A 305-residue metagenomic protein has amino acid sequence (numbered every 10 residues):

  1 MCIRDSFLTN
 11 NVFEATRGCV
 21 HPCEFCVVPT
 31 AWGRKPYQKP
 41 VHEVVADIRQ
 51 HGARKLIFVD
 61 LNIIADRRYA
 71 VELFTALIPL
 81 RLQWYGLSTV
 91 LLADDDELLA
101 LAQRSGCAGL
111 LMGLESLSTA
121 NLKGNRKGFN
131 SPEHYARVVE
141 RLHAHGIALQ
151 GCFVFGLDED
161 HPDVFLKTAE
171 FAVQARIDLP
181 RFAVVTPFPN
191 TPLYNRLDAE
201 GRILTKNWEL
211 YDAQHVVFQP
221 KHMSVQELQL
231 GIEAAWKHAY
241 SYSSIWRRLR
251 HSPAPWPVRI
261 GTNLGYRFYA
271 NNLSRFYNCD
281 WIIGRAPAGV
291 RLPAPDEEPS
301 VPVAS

Functional and structural regions predicted by a protein language model:
R4-Q150, L157, P162, K167-E170: Radical SAM [4Fe-4S] cluster-binding motif and immediate context
F7, C26, I177, L210-Y211 (+1 more regions): Short hydrophobic/aromatic segments of transmembrane alpha-helices and their interfaces
H21, R68, A120, G124-N125 (+3 more regions): Flexible glycine/acidic-rich beta-alpha junction loops that bind and position SAM and/or redox cofactors in anaerobic
H51, F171, A175, H238: Short alpha-helical functional segments enriched in proximate histidine and acidic residues
V138-R141, F171, A183, G231-A234: Generic recognition of well-ordered alpha-helical segments
P192, R202, K206-S305: Radical SAM enzyme core and accessory elements
